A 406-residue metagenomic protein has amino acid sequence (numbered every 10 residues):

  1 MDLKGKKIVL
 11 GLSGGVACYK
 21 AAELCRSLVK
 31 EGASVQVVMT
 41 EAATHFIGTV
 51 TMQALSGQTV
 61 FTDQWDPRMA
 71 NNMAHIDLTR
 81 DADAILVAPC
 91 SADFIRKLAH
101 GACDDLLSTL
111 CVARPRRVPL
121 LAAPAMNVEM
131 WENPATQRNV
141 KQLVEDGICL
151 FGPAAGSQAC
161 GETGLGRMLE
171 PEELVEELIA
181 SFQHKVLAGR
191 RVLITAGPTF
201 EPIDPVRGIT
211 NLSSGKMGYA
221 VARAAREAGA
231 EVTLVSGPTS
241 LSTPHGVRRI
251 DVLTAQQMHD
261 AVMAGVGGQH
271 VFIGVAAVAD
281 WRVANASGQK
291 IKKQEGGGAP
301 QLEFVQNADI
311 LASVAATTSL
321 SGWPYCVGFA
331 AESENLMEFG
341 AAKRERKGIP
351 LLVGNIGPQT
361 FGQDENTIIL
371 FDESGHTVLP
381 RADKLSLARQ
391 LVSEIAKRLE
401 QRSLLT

Functional and structural regions predicted by a protein language model:
M1-A122, N127-T406: A cross-family phosphate/adenosyl-ligand binding-site feature
